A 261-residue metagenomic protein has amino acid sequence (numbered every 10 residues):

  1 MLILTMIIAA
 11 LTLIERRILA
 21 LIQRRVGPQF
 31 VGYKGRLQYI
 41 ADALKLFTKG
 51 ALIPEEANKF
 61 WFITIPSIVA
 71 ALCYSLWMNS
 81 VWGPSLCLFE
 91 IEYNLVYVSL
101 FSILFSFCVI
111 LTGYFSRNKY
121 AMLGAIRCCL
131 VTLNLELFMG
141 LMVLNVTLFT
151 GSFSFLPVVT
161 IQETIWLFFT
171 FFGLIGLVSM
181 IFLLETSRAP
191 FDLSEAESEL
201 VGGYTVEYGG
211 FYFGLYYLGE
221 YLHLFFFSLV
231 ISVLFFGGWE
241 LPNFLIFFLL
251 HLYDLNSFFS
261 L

Functional and structural regions predicted by a protein language model:
M1-L261: Selective transmembrane helix interface/packing segments
